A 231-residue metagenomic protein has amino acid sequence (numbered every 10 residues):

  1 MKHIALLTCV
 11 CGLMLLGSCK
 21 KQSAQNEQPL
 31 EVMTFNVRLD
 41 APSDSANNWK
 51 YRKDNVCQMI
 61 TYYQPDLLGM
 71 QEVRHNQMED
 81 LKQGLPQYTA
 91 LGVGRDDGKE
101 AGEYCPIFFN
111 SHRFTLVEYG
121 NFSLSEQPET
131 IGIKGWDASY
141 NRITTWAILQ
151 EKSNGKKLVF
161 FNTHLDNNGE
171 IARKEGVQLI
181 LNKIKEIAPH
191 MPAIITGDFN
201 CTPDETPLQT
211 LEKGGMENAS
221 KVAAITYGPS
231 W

Functional and structural regions predicted by a protein language model:
A5, V10-S18: Hydrophobic h-region of N-terminal signal peptides that target proteins for export in Gram-negative bacteria
L15-G84, R95-E103, Q178: N-terminal, active-site-proximal structural segment of metallo-dependent hydrolase catalytic domains
L30, D66-L67, L158, P192-I194: Short, Asp-centered acidic motifs that coordinate Mg2+ and/or phosphate in catalytic or ligand-binding sites
T34-D54, E100, S123-Y140, D166 (+1 more regions): Acidic/histidine-rich helix-loop elements that form or flank divalent-metal/phosphate-binding sites at the catalytic
T61-P65, M78, K82-T89, R113 (+2 more regions): Sec-exported extracytoplasmic/periplasmic mature domains
L67-K157, F161: Structured beta-strand-rich core segments of catalytic domains in phosphoester-bond hydrolases
N168-W231: Metal-dependent phosphoesterases centered on the DNase I-like endonuclease/exonuclease/phosphatase
